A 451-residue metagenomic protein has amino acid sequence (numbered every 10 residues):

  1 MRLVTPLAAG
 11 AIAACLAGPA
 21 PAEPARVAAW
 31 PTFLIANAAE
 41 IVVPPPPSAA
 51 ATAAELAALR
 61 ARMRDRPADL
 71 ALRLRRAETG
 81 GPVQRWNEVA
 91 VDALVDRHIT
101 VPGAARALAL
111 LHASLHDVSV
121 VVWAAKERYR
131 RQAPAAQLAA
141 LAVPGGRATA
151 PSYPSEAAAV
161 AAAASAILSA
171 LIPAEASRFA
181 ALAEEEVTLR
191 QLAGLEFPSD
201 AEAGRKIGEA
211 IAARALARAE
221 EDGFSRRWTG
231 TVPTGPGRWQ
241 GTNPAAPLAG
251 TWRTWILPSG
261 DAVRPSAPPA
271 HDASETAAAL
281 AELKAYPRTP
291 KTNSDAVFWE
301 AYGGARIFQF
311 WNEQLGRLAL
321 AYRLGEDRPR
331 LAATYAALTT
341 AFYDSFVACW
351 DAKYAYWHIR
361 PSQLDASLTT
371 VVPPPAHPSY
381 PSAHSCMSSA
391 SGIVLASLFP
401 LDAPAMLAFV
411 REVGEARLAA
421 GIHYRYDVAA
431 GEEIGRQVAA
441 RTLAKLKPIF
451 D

Functional and structural regions predicted by a protein language model:
M1-T5: Positively charged n-region of N-terminal signal peptides that target proteins for export
P6-C15: Bacterial N-terminal signal peptides
A17-P19: N-terminal signal peptide c-region/cleavage motif recognized by signal peptidases
P21-D451: Acidic/polar surface patches and capping/hinge elements
